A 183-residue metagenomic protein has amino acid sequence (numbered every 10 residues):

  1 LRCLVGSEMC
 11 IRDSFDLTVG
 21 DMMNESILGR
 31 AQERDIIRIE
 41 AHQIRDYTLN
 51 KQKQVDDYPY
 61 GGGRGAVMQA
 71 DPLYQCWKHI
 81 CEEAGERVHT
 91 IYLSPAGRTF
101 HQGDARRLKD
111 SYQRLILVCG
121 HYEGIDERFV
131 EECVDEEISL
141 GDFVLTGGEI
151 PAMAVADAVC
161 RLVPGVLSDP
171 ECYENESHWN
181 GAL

Functional and structural regions predicted by a protein language model:
L1-G6, C10-I11: Single conserved hydrophobic/aromatic residue that forms the stacking wall/gate of nucleotide- or nucleobase-binding
R12, E40-H42, H89-I91, L115-I116 (+1 more regions): Hydrophobic/aromatic beta-strand patches that form the interior of the parallel beta-sheet core in alpha/beta enzyme
T18-M23: Short N-terminal binding/cap micro-motifs at the start of the first secondary-structure element
R34-T48: A short beta-strand-loop structural module common to alpha/beta enzyme folds
L49-K51, D56, Y60-Q75: A short aromatic-anchored loop/beta-hairpin motif
Q69-H121: S-adenosyl-L-methionine/SAH cofactor-binding core of RNA-modifying enzymes
I125, F129-E176: Structured adenosyl-cofactor binding patch, chiefly the S-adenosyl-L-methionine
W179-L183: Long, charged alpha-helical interface segments
